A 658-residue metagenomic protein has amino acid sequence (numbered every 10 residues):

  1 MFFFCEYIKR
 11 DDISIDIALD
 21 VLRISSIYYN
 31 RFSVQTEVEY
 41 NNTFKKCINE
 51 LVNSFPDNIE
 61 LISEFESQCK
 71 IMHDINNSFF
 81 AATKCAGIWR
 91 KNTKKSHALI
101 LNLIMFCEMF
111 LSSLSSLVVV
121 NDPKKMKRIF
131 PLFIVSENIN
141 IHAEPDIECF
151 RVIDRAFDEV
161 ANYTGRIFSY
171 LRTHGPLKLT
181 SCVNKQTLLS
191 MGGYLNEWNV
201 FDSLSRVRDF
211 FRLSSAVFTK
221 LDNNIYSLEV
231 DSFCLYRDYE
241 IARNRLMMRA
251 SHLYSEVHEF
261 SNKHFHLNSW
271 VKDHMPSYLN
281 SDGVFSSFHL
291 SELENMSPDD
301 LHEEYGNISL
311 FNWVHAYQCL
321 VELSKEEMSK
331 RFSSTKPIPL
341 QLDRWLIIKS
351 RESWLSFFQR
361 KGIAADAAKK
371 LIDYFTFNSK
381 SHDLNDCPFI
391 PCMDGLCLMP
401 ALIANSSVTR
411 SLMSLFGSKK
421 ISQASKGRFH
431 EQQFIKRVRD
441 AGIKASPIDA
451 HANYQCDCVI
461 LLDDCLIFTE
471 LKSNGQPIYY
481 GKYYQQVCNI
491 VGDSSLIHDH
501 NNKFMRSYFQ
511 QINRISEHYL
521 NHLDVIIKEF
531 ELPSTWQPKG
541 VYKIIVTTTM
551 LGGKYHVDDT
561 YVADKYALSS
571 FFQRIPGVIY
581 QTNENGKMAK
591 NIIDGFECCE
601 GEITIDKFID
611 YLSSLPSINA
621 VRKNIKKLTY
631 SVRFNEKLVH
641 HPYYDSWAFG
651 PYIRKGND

Functional and structural regions predicted by a protein language model:
M1-R428, Q432-A441, C488-N489, E517-D658: Acidic, metal-dependent phosphodiester-chemistry machinery of nucleic-acid enzymes
I435-Y454, C458-L461: A short acidic/basic microdomain associated with nuclease active sites
I448, T469-K472, V546: Generic beta-strand/beta-sheet core signal
N453-Q455, Q476-I478, L551-G553: Flexible loop/turn segments at secondary-structure boundaries
C456, I467, V541: Residue-level detector of short, conserved catalytic/binding motifs and their immediate flanks
I460-Y480: Active-site beta-strand-loop-beta-strand hairpin of nuclease catalytic cores that positions key catalytic residues
N474-H522: Mg2+/Mn2+-dependent nuclease catalytic core
